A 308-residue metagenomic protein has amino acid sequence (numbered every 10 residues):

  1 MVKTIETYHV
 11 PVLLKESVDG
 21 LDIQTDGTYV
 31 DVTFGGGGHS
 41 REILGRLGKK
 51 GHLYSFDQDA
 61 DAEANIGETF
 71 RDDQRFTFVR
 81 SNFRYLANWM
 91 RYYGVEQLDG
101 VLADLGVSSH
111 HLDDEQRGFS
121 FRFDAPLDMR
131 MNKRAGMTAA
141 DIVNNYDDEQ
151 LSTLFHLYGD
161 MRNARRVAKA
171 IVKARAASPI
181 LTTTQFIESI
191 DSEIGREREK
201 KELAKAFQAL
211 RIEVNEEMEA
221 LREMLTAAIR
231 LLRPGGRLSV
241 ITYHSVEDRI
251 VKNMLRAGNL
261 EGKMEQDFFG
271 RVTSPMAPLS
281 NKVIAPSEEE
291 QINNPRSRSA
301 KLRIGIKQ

Functional and structural regions predicted by a protein language model:
M1-Q308: S-adenosyl-L-methionine-dependent methyltransferase catalytic core, i.e., the SAM/SAH-binding region
